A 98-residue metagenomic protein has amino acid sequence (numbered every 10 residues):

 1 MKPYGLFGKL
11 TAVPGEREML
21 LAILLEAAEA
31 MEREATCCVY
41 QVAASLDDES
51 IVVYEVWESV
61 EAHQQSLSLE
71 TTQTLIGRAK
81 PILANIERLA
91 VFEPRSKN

Functional and structural regions predicted by a protein language model:
M1-Y4, V42-E49, L75-N98: Glycine-rich beta-strand-turn "strand-cap" elements at beta-sheet edges
G5-L10: Active-site-flanking beta-strand signature of metal-NTP-handling nucleotidyl enzymes and homologous cyclase-like
T11-L20: Short, surface-exposed ligand-recognition loops at beta-strand->loop->(often short) alpha-helix junctions that present
E16, A27, E49, A62: Short phosphate-engaging motifs
A28-V52: Short, glycine- and small/hydrophobic-rich beta-strand elements in well-ordered beta-sheets
A30-C38, V56-A90: An amphipathic, aromatic/His-enriched active-site/gating alpha helix that lines ligand/cofactor pockets
